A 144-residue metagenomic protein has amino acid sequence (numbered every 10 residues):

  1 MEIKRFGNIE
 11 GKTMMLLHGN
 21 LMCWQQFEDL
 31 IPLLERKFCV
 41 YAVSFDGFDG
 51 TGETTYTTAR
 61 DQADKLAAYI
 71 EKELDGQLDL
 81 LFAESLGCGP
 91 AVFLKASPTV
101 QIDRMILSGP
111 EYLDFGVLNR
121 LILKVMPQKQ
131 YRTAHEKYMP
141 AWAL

Functional and structural regions predicted by a protein language model:
F6-G52: Conserved HGGG/HGGXW glycine-rich cap/lid loop of the alpha/beta-hydrolase fold
T13, C39, L78-L80, D103-R104: Structural signature of beta-strand start/N-cap positions in the alpha/beta core of ABC transporter nucleotide-binding
F27-E28, T51-T57, G116-N119: Conserved catalytic-core motifs of eukaryotic protein kinase domains, centered on the activation segment
D29, F93-S97: Active-site signature of alpha/beta-hydrolase-fold catalytic machinery across serine- and Asp/Cys-nucleophile hydrolases
Y41-L80: Active-site loop/oxyanion-hole signature of alpha/beta-hydrolase fold enzymes
F82-A91: Gly/Ala-rich beta-loop-alpha elbow adjacent to hydrolase catalytic centers
A96, I102-T133: Flexible "cap/lid" loop of the alpha/beta hydrolase fold
K137-L144: Alpha/beta-hydrolase
